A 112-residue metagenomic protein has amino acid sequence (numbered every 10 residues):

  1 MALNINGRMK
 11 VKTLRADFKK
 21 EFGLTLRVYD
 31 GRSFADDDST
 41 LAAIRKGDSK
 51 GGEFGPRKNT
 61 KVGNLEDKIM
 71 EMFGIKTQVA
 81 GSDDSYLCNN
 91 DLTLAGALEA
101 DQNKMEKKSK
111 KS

Functional and structural regions predicted by a protein language model:
M1, L26-F34, K76-D84: Short, tandemly repeated low-complexity microdomains enriched for cysteine and small residues
A2-L3, F54: Second-shell loop/turn segments in exported
N6-L24, N59-K76: Extracellular/lumenal glycan-associated surfaces
V11-K12, A16-S39, A43-G47, S109: Charged, low-complexity intrinsically disordered regulatory segments in eukaryotic signaling
D38-S109: Short, solvent-exposed interaction modules
